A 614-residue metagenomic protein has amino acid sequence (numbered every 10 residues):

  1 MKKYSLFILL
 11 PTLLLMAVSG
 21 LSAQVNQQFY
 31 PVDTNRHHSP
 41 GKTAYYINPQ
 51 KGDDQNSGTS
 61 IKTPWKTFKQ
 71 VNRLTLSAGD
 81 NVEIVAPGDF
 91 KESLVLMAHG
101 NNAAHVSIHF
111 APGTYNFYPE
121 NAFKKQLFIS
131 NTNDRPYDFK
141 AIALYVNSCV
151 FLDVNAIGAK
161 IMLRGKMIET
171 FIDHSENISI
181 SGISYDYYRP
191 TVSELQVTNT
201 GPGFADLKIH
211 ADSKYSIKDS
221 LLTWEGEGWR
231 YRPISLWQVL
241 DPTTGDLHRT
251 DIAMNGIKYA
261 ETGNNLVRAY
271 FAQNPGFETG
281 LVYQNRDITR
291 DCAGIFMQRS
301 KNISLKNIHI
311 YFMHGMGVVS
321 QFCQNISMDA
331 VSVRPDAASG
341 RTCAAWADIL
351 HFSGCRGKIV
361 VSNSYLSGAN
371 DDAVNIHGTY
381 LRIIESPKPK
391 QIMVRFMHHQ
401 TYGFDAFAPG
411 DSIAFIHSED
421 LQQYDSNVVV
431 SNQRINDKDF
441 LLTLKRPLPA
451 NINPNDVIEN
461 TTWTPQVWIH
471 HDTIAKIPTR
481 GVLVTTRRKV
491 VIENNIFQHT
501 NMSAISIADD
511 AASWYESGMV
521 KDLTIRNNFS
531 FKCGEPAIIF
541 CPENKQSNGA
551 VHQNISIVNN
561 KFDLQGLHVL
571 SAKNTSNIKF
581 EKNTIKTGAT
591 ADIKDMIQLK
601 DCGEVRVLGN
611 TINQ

Functional and structural regions predicted by a protein language model:
M1-V25: Bacterial Sec-dependent N-terminal signal peptides
P31-N35, P49-S107, A143: Acidic Gly/Asp/Thr-rich repetitive segments characteristic of extracellular carbohydrate-active and adhesion proteins
L74, A78, F90-H109, N116-D153 (+12 more regions): Extracellular beta-strand-rich solenoid/capping regions of secreted or surface-exposed proteins that bind or remodel
K91-V95, P119-E120, L163-E169, R189-S193 (+11 more regions): Short glycine/acidic-rich loop motifs that flank beta-strands on beta-rich extracellular proteins
L163, Y187-R189, H210-A260, Y402-D439: Ser/Thr/Gly-rich low-complexity blocks that favor extended beta-strand/coil architectures
T244-R290, D425-S426, V430-W468, A475: Small/polar beta-strand repeat architecture
